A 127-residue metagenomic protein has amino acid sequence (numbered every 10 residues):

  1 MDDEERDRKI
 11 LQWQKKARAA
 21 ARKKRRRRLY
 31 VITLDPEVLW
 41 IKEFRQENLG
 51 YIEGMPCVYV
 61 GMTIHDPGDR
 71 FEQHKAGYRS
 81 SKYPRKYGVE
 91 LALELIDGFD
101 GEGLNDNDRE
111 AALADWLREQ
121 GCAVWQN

Functional and structural regions predicted by a protein language model:
M1-E72, L104-A112: GIY-YIG nuclease catalytic motif and its immediate N-terminal context
H65-G68, E72-N127: Aromatic/basic micro-patches that form nucleic-acid/chromatin recognition or nuclease catalytic surfaces
